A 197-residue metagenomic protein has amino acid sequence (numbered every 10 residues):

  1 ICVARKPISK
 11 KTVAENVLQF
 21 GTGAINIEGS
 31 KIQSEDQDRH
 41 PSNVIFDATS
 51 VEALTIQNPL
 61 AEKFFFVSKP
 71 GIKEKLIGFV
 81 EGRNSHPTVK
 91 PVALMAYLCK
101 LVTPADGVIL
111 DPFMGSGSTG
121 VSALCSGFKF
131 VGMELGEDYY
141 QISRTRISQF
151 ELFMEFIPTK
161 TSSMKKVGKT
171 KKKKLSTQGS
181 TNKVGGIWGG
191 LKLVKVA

Functional and structural regions predicted by a protein language model:
I1-A197: Core catalytic lobe of class I
